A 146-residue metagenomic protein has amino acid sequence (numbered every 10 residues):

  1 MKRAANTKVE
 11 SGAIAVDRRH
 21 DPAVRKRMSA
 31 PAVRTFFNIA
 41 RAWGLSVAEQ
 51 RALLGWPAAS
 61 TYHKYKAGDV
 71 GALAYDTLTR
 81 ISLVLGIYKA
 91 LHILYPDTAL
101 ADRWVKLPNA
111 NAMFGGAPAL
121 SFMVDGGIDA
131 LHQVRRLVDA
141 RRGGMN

Functional and structural regions predicted by a protein language model:
M1-N146: Non-transmembrane "mature" sequence context
